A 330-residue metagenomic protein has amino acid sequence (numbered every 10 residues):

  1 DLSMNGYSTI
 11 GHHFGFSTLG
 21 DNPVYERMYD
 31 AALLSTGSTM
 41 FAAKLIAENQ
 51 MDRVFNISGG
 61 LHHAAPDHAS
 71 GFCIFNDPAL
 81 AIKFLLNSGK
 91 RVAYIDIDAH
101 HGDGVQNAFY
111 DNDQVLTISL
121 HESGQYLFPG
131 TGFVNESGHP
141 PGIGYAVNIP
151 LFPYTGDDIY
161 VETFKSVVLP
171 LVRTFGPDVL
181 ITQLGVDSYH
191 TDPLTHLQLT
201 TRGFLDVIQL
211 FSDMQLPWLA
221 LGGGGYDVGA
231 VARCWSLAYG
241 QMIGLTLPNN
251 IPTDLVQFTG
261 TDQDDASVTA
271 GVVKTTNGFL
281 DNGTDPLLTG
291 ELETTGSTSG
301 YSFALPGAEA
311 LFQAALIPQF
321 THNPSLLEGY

Functional and structural regions predicted by a protein language model:
N5-Y330: A general "terminal functional-core" signal
